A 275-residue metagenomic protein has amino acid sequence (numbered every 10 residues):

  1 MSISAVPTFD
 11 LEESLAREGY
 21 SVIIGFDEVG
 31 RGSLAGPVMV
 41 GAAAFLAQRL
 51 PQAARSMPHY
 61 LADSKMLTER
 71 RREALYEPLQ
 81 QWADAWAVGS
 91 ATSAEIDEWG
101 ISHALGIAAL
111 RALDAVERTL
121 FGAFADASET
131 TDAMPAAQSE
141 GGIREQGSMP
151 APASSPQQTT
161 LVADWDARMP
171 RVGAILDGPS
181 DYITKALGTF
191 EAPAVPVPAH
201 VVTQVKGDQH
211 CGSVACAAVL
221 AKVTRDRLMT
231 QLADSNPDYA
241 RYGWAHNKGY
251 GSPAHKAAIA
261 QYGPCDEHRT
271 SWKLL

Functional and structural regions predicted by a protein language model:
M1-L275: RNase H-like, Mg2+-dependent phosphodiesterase core, and more generally RNA phosphate-backbone-engaging helix-loop
